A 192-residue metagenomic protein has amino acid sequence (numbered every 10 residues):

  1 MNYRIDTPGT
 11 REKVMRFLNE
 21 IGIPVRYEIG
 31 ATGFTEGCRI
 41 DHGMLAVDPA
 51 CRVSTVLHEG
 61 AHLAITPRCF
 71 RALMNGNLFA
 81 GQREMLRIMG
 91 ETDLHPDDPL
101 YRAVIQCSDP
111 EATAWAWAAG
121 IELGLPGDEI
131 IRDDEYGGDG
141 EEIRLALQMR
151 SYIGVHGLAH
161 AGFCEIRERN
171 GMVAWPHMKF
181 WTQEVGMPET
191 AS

Functional and structural regions predicted by a protein language model:
M1-Y27, R167-T182: A metal-dependent hydrolase signature that marks the N-terminal structural subdomain at the beginning of catalytic folds
I5, I40-T55: Short pre-active-site segment immediately N-terminal to the catalytic Zn-binding motif
T10, V53, S108: Hydrophobic (often cysteine-bearing) scaffold residues that line and stabilize catalytic clefts of nucleotide/cofactor
A31-E36, T66-S108, E129-G137: Post-HEXXH active-site segment of zinc metalloproteases
S54-R68: Active-site recognition of the HExxH zinc-binding catalytic motif
Q106-E122: An active-site-proximal "capping" alpha-helix that borders the catalytic cofactor pocket
G120-I131: Short secondary-structure capping/junction motifs at helix and strand boundaries
E129-S192: Pan-zinc metallopeptidase signature
